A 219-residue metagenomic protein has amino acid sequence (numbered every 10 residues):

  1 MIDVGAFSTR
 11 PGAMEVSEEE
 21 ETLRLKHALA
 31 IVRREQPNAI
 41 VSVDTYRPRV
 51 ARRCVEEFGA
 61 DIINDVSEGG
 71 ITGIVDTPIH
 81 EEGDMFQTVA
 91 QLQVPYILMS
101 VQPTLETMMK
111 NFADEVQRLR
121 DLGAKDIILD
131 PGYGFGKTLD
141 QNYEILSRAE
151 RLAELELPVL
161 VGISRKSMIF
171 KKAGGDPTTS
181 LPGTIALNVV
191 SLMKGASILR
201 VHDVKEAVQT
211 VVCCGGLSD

Functional and structural regions predicted by a protein language model:
M1-F7: Catalytic domains of carbohydrate-active enzymes, especially glycoside hydrolases
T9-R34, S42, Y46-A51, V55-L122 (+1 more regions): Active-site-adjacent loop and "lid" segments of alpha/beta metabolic enzymes
K125: Conserved H-loop
G132: Conserved Motif II region of HX4D acyltransferases
